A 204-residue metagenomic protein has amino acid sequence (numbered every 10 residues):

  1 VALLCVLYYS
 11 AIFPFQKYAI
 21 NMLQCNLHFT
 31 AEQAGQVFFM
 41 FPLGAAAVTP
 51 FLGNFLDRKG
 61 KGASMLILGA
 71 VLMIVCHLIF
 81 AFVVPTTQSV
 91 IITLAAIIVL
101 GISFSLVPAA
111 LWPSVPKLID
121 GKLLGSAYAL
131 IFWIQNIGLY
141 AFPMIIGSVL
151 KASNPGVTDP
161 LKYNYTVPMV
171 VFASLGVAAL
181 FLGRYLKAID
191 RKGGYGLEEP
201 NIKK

Functional and structural regions predicted by a protein language model:
V1-A46, F142-P143: Extracytoplasmic gate region of multi-pass secondary transporters
N21, W112-L118: Intracellular helix-loop hinge segments at the cytoplasmic ends of transmembrane helices in 12-TM rocker-switch-type
V48-K61, L150: Helix-to-loop junctions at the C-terminal end of transmembrane segments in multipass secondary transporters
G62-L111: C-terminal transmembrane helical hairpin of 12-TM major facilitator-type secondary transporters
G121-P155: A late C-terminal transmembrane helix in Major Facilitator Superfamily
S148-G176: A membrane-interface helix-boundary motif in multi-pass transporters
Y165-K204: Multi-pass alpha-helical transporter architecture, strongest for 12-TM Major Facilitator/SLC carriers used
